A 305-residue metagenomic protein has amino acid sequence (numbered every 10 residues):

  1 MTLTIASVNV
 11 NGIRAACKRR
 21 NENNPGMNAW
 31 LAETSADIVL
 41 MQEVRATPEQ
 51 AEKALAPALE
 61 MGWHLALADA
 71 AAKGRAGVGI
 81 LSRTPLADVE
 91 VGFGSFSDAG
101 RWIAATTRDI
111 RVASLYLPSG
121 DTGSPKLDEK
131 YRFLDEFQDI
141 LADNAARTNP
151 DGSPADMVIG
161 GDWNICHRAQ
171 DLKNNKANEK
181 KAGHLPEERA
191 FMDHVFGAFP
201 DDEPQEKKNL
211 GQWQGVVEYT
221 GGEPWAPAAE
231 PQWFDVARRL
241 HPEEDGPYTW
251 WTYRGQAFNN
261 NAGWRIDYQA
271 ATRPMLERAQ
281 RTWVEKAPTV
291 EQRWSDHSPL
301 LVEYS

Functional and structural regions predicted by a protein language model:
M1-A58, L67-V78, V195: N-terminal, active-site-proximal structural segment of metallo-dependent hydrolase catalytic domains
I5-V10, W30-Q50, V112, L141-A169 (+4 more regions): Active-site beta-strand/loop signature of hydrolases that rely on acidic residues for catalysis
R14-A16, T47-Q50, G74-G77, G120-S124 (+3 more regions): Short catalytic/ligand-binding loop motif for oxyanion handling, primarily in non-cytosolic enzymes, centered on
V44-P125: Structured beta-strand-rich core segments of catalytic domains in phosphoester-bond hydrolases
M61, D135-I266: Metal-dependent phosphoesterases centered on the DNase I-like endonuclease/exonuclease/phosphatase
A68-A71, G94-S95, A257-N261, V290-Q292: Short Gly/Pro-enriched turn/cap motifs at secondary-structure boundaries
K73-V89, D245, N259-R278, Y304: Conserved beta strand-loop-helix elements of the APE1-like EEP
W283-S305: Surface polyanion/phosphate-binding segment centered on an Asp-His-Pro turn
